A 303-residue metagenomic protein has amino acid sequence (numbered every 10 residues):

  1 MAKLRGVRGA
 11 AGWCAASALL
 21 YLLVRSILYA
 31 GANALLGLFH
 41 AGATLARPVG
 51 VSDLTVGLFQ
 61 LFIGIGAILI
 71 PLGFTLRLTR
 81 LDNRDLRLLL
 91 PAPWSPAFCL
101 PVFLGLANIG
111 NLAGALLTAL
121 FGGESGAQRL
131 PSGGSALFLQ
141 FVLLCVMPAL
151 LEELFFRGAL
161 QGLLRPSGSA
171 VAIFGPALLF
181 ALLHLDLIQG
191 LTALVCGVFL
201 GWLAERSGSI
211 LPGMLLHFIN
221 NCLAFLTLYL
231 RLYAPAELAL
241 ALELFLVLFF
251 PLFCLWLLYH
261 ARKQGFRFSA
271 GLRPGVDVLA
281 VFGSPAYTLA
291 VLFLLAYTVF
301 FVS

Functional and structural regions predicted by a protein language model:
M1-L88, A224-S303: N-terminal, membrane-interfacial amphipathic/helix-forming hydrophobic leader that caps and precedes the first
R8-G31, L35, F62-I70, P93 (+10 more regions): Hydrophobic, lipid-facing residues on alpha-helical transmembrane segments of integral membrane proteins
A34-G57, R80-L154, G162, P166 (+1 more regions): Juxtamembrane helix-loop-helix connectors linking adjacent transmembrane helices in multi-pass membrane enzymes
F138-V302: Transmembrane helix-loop-helix hairpins at the membrane interface of multi-pass integral membrane proteins
